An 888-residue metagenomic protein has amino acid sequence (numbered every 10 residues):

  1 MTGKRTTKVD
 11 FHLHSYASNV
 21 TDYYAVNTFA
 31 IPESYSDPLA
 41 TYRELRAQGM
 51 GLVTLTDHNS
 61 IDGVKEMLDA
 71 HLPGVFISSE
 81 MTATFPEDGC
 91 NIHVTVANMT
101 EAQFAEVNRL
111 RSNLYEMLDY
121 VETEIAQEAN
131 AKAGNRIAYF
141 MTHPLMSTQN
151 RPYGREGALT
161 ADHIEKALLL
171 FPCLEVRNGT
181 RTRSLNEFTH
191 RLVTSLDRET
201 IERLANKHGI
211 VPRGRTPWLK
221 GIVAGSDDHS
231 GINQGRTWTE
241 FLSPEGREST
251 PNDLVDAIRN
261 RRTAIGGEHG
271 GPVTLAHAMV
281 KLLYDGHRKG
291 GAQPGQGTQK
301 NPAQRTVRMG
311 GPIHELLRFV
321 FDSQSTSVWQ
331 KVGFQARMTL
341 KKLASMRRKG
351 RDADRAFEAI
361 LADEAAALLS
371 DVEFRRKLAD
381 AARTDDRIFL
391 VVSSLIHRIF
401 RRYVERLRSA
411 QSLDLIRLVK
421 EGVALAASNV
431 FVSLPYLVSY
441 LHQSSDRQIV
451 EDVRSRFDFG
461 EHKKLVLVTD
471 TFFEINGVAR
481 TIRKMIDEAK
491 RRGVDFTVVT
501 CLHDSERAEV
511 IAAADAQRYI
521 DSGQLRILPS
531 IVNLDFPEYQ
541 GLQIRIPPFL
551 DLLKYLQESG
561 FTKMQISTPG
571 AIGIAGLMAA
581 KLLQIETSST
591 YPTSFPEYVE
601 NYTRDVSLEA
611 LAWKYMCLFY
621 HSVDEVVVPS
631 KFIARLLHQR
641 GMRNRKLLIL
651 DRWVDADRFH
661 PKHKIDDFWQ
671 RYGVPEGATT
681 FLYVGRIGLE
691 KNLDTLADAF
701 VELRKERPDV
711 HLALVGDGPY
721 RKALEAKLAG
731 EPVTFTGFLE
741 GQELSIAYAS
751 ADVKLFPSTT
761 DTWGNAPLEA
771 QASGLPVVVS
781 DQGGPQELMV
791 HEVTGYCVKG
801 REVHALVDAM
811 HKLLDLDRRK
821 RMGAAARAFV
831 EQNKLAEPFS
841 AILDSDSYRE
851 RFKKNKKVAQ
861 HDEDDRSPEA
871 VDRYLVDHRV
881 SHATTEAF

Functional and structural regions predicted by a protein language model:
M1-G89, I232: An N-terminally biased module of ancient metal coordination in phosphate/nucleic-acid-related enzymes
K4-E33, A102-T239: Domain-core and long-helix interface of multi-subunit machines
L467, P675-K691, A697-V701: Conserved donor-binding/catalytic core segment of Leloir-type glycosyltransferases
F632, W653: Carbohydrate-associated surface elements
K722-Q742: Nucleotide-activated donor-binding/catalytic signature segment of Leloir-type glycosyltransferases, i.e., the conserved
T759: Aromatic "clamp/platform" in nucleotide-sugar-dependent glycosyltransferases that forms part of the donor/acceptor
P776-V779: Short hydrophobic beta-strand element within catalytic cores of glycosyltransferases and related nucleotide-activated
H791-E792, Y796-V803, H811-D817: Conserved acidic donor-binding segment of nucleotide-sugar-dependent glycosyltransferases
